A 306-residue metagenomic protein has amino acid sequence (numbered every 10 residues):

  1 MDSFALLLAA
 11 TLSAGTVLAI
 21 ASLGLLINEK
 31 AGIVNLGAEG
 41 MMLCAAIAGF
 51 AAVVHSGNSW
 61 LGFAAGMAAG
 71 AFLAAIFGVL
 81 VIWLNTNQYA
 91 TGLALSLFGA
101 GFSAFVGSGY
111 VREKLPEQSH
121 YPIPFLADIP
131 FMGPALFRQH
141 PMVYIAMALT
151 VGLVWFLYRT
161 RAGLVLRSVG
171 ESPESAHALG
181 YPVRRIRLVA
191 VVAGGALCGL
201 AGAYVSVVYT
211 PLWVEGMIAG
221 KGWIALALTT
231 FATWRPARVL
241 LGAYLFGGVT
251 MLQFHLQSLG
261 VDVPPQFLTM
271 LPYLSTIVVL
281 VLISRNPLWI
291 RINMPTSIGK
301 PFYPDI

Functional and structural regions predicted by a protein language model:
M1-A21, V34, A48, H55-L61: Membrane-interfacial amphipathic/re-entrant helices at transmembrane-helix boundaries
A14, A21-S22, A46-F50, A100-G101 (+5 more regions): Hydrophobic core segments of alpha-helical transmembrane domains in multi-pass membrane transport and ion-translocation
G57-F102, A148, L245, T250: Alpha-helical transmembrane segments within multi-pass membrane transporters and channels
Q88-A90, P116-Y121, Q139-I145, R187 (+4 more regions): Loop-to-transmembrane alpha-helix initiation sites
A100-R159, G260-L268, N293-I306: Transmembrane helix-bundle core of multi-pass membrane transporters and related energy-transducing complexes
A135-W213, P236-L241: Helix-loop-helix "hairpin" substructures at the membrane interface of multi-pass membrane proteins
L153, E171-A178, P182-R185, L256-I306: Cytosolic-side transmembrane-helix boundaries in multi-pass membrane proteins
Y209-Y273: Transmembrane alpha-helical segments in multi-pass inner-membrane proteins
